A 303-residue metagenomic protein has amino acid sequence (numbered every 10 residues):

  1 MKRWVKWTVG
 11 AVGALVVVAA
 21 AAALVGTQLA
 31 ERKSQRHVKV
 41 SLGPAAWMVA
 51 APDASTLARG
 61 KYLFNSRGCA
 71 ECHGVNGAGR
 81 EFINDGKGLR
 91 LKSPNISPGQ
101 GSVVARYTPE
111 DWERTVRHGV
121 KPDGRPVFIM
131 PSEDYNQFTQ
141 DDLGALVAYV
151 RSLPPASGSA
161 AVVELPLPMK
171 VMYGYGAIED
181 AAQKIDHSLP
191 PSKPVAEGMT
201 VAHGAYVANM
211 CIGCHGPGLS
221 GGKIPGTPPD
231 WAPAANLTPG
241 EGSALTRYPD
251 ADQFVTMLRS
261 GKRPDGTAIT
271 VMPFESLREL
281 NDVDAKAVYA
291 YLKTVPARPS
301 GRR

Functional and structural regions predicted by a protein language model:
K2-K39: N-terminal type II signal-anchor transmembrane helix that functions as the membrane-insertion/stop-transfer segment
V17-T27, F138-H203, Y291: Extended surface/linker regions that mediate inter-domain or inter-protein docking in multi-component redox
R36-N65, Y175-A208, S243: Electrostatic cytochrome c docking/interface patches
L57-G99: Extracytoplasmic/periplasmic/luminal assembly and interaction segments in envelope/secretory/respiratory proteins
G60, S66-N76, L146, G204 (+3 more regions): The canonical Cys-X-X-Cys-His
C72-A78, R117-H118, P131, R151-S152 (+2 more regions): Detector for the c-type heme attachment site
L91-D111, E133-L143, P217, A232-T256 (+1 more regions): Electron-transfer interface patches adjacent to heme c in soluble/periplasmic c-type cytochromes and di-/multiheme
P191-N236, G240-E241: Flexible, glycine-rich surface segments
